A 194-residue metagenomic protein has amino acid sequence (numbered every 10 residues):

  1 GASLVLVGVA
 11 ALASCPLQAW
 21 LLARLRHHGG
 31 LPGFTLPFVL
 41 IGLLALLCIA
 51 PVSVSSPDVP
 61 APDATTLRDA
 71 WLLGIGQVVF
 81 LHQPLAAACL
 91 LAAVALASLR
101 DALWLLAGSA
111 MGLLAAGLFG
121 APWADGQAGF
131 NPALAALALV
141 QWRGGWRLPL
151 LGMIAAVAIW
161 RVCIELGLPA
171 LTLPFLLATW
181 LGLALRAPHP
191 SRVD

Functional and structural regions predicted by a protein language model:
G1-L47, A61-A86, R100-D194: C-terminal transmembrane helix-loop-helix hairpin of multi-pass membrane proteins
A50-D58: Membrane-helix interface motif
A88-R100: Transmembrane alpha-helical segments in integral membrane proteins
